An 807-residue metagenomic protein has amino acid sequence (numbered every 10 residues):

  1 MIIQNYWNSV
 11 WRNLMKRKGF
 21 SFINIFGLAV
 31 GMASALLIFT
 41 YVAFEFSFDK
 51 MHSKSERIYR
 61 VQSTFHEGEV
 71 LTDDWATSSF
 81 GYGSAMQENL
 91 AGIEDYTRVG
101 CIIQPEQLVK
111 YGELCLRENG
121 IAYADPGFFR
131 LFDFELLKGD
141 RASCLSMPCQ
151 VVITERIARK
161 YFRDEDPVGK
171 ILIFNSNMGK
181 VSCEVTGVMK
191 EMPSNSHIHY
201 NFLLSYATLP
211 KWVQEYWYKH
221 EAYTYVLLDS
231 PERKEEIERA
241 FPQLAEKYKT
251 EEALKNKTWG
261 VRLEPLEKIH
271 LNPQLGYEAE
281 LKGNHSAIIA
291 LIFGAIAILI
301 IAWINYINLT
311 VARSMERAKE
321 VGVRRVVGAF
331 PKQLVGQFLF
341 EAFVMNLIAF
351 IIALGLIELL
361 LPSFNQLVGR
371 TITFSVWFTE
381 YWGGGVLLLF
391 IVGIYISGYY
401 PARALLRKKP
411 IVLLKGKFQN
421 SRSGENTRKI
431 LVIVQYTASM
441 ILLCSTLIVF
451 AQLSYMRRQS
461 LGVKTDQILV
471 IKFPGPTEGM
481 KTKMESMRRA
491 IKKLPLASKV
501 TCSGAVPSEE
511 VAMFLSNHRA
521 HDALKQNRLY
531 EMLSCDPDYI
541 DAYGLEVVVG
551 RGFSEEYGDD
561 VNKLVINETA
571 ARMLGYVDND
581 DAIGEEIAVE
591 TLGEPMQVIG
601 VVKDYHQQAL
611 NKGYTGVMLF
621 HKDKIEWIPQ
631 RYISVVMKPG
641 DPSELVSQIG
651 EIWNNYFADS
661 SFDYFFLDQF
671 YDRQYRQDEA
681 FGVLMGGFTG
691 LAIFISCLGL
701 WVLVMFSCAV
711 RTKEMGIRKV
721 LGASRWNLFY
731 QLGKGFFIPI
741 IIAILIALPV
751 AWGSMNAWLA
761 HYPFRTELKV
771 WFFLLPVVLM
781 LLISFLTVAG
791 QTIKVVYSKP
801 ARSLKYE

Functional and structural regions predicted by a protein language model:
M1-R12, K16-F20, H52, P242-A295 (+8 more regions): Membrane-helix entry/capping segments
N5-I23, G27, A302-M345, R407-F418 (+2 more regions): Intracellular coupling helices
K16-F44, K282-K319, L347, T427-Q452 (+3 more regions): Hydrophobic alpha-helical transmembrane segments of multi-pass inner-membrane transport and secretion
V30-Y59, L360-G369, A438-D466, K483 (+1 more regions): Alpha-helical transmembrane segments
A33, L37-T40, R262, L266 (+3 more regions): Small-residue-rich transmembrane alpha-helices
I38-P105, K219-Y225, E238-A240, G260-L271 (+6 more regions): Membrane-proximal extracellular/periplasmic loop immediately following the first transmembrane helix
D125-L137, C149-G283, S486-Q677: Mid-to-C-terminal secondary-structure elements that act as membrane-proximal/extracytoplasmic interface segments
A658-L745, M755, A760, Y797: C-terminal transmembrane helical bundles of large multi-pass transporters and their helix-start/helix-kink determinants
